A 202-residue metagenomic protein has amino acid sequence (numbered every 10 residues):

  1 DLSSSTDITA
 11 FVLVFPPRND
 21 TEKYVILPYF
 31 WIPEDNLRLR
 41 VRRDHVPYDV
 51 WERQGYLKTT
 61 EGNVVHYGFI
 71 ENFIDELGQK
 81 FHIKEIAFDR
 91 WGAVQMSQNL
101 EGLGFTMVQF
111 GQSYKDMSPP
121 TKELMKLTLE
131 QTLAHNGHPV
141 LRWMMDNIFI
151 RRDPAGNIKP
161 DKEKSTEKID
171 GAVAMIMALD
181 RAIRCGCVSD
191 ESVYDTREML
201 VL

Functional and structural regions predicted by a protein language model:
D1-Q112, S118, K122, H135-L202: RNase H-like, metal-dependent nuclease domains and their acidic two-metal-ion catalytic environment used
T121-L129: Short, surface-exposed amphipathic charged segments that create phosphate/polyanion-binding patches used for binding
